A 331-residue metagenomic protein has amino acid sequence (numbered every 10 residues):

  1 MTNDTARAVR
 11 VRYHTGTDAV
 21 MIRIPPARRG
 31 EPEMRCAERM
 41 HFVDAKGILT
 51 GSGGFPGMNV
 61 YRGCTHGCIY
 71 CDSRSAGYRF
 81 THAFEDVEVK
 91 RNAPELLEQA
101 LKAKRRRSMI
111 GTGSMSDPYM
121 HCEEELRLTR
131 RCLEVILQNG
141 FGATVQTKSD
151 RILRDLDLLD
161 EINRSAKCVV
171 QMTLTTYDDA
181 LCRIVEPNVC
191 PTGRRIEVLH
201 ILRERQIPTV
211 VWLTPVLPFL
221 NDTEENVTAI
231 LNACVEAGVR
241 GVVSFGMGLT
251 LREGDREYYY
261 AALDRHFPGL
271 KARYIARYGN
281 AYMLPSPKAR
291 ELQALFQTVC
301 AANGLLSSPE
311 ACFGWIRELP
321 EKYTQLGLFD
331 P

Functional and structural regions predicted by a protein language model:
M1-D44, E225-P331: Auxiliary Fe-S-binding modules of radical SAM enzymes
I22-Q171, T175-R183, T192-I196: Conserved Radical SAM active-site core
E85-V89, E124, E186-R194, D222-N226 (+2 more regions): Alpha-helix N-cap and loop-to-helix initiation/capping positions
V89, R151-L153, P218-N221, T250: Acidic-and-aromatic substrate-binding clefts and catalytic sites of carbohydrate-active enzymes
L126-T129, D160-M172, N221-G238, L263-H266: Short, electropositive alpha-helical surface patch
G140-F141, I207, V239: A structural motif
D160-N163, L199-R205, Q297, A301: Surface-exposed amphipathic alpha-helices with a cationic face
Y177-D179, E186-N188, I201-T223, G246-L249: Conserved strand-turn element in the central/C-terminal portion of the radical SAM core barrel that lines
